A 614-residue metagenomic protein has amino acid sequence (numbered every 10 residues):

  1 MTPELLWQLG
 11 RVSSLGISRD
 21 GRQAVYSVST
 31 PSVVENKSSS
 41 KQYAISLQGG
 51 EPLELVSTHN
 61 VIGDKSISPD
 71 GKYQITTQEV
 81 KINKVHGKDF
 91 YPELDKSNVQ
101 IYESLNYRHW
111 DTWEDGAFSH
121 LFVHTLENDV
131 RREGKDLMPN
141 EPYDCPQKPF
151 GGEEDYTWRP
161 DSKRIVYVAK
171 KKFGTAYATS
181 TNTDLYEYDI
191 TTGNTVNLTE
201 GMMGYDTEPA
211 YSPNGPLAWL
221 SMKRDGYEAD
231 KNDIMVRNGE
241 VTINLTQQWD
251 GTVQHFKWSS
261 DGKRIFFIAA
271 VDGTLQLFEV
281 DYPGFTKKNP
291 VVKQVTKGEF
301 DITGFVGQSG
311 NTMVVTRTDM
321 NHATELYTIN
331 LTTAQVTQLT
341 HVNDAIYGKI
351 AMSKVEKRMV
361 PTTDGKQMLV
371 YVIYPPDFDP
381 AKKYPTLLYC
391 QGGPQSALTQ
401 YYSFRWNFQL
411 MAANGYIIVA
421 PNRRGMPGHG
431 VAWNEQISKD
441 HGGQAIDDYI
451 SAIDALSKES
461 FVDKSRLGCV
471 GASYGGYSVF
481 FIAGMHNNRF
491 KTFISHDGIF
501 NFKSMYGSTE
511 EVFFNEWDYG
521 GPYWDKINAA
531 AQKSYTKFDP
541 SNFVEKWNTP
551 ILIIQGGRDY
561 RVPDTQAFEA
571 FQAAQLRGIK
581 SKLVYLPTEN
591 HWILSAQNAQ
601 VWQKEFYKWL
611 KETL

Functional and structural regions predicted by a protein language model:
M1-G10, R132-P142, V292: A short helix->beta-strand "capping" segment at the edge of beta-propeller domains
L9-V25, S57-Q74, Y107-E114, L121 (+9 more regions): Conserved beta-propeller blade repeats
V34-S39, V85, T112-A117, A176-T183 (+3 more regions): Short, solvent-exposed loop/turn segments at conserved positions within beta-propeller repeat blades
K41-Y43, H120-F122, D184-Y186, D233-M235 (+2 more regions): A short loop-to-beta-strand structural motif that recurs across blades of beta-propeller domains
S46-G50, L126-V130, D189-G193, N238-E240 (+2 more regions): Short loop/turn segments that connect beta-strands within beta-propeller blades
E79-V130, G134-N140, V168-D184, N232 (+2 more regions): Predominantly five- to eight-bladed beta-propeller fold
F173, D225, T333-Q335, V342-S465 (+3 more regions): Cap/lid segment of the alpha/beta-hydrolase catalytic domain
A412, A420-L614: Active-site-proximal cap/loop segments of hydrolase catalytic domains
